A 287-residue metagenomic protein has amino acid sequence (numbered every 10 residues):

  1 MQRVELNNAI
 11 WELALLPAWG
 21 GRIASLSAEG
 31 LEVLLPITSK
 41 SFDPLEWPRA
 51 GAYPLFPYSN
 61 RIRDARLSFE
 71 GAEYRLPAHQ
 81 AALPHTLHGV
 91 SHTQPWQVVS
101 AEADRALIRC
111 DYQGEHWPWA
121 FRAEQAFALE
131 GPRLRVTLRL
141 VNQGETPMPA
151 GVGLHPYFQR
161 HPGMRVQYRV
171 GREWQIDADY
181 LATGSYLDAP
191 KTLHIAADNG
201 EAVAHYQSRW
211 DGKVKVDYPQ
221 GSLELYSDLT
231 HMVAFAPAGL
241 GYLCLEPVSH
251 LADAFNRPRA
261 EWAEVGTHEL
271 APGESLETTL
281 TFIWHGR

Functional and structural regions predicted by a protein language model:
M1-L76, G212-T230, E274-H285: Beta-strand-rich N-terminal accessory domains
L6, L13, P17, C110-A150 (+1 more regions): Acidic, contiguous internal or C-terminal segments within carbohydrate-active enzymes that form a structured patch used
N7, A72, A78-E130: Extended, loop-rich substrate-binding clefts of extracytoplasmic carbohydrate-active enzymes
L45-Y53, A78-A82, A106-D111, I195-G200: Short Pro/Gly-enriched beta-strand edge/turn motifs at strand-loop
S68-A72, V99-A106, A128-R133, R160-P162 (+2 more regions): A short, structured loop/turn motif at beta-sheet edges
P147-P149, Y157-D228: Active-site/ligand-binding surface loops and adjacent short beta/alpha elements that line catalytic pockets across
S222-R287: Active-site pocket scaffolds in enzymes
